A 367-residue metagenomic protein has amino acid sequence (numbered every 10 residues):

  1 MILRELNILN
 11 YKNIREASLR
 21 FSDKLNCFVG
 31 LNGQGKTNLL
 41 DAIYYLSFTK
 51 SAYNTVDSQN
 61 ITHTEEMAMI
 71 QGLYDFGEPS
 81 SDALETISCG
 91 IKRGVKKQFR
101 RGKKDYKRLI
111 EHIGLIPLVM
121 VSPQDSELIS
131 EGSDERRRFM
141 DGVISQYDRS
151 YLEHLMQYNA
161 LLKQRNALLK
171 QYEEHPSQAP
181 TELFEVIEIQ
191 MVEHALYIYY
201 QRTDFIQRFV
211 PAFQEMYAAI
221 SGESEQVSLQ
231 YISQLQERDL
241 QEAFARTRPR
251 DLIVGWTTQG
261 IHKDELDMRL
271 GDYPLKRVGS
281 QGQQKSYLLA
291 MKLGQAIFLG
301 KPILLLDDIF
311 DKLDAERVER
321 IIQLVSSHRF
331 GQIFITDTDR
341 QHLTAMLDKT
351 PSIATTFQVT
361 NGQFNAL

Functional and structural regions predicted by a protein language model:
M1-L31, H175-L304, K312, E316 (+3 more regions): Conserved NTPase motor "head" modules and their coupling/switch loops across ABC/AAA+ ATPases, GTPases, and GHKL ATPases
K36: Conserved lysine of the Walker
Y44-D57, G294-K301: Post-Walker A helix-loop "phosphate-sensing" segment adjacent to the P-loop in P-loop NTPases
F48-E135, I144-Y147, Y151, V210-Q214 (+1 more regions): Nucleotide-state sensing region of NTPase/ATPase domains
G72, Q332-D339: Structural recognition of the conserved hydrophobic beta-strand(s) that form the central parallel beta-sheet of P-loop
I110-L118, S122-I189, E193, G362 (+1 more regions): A conserved P-loop NTPase coupling/switch region
D307: Active-site residues of response regulator receiver
